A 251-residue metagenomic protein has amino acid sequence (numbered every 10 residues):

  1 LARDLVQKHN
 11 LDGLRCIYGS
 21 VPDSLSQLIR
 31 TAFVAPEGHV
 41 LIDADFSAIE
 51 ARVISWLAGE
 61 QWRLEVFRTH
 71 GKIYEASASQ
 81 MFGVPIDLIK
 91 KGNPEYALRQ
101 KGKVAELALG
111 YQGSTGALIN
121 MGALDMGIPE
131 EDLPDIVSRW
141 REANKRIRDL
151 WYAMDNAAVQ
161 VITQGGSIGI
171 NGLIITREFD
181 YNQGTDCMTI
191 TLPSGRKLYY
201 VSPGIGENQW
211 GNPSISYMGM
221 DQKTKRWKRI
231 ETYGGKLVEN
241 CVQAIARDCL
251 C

Functional and structural regions predicted by a protein language model:
L1-C251: Conserved catalytic core of nucleotide polymerization and phosphodiester-bond processing enzymes
